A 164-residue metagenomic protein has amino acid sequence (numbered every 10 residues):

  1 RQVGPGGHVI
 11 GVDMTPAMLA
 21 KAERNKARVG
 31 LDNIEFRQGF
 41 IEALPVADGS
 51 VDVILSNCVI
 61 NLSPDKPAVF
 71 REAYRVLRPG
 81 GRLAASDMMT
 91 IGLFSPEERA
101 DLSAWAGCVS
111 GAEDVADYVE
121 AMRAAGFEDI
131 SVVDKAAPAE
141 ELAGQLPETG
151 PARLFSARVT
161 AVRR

Functional and structural regions predicted by a protein language model:
R1-L44, A68: Class I SAM-dependent methyltransferase SAM/SAH-binding core
G4, L62-P64, L77-P79: Helix-to-beta-strand junctions that scaffold the AdoMet/dcAdoMet cofactor pocket in Class I SAM-dependent enzymes
A43-D48, P64: Short conserved loop adjoining the S-adenosyl-L-methionine
I54-L55: Hydrophobic beta-strand segment of the Class I
P67-R82: A short glycine-rich, Lys/Arg-flanked "PGG" loop and its adjoining helix->strand segment in the class I
M89-V109: Short, glycine-/aromatic-enriched active-site segment of Class I SAM-dependent methyltransferases
S110-V132: Short alpha-helix
A125-E128, K135-A136, E141-R164: Core SAM-dependent methyltransferase catalytic element
